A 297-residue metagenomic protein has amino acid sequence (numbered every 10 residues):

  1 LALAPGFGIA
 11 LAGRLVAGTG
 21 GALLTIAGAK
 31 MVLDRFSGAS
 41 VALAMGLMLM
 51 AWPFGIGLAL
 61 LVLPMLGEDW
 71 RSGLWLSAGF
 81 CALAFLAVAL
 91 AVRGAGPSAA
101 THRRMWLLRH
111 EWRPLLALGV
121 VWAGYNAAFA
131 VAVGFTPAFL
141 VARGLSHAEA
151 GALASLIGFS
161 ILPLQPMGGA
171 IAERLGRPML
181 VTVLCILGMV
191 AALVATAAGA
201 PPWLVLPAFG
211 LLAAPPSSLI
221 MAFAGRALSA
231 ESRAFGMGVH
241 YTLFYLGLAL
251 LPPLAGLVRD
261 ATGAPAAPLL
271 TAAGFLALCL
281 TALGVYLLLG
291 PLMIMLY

Functional and structural regions predicted by a protein language model:
G8-V16, L204-F209: Paired small-residue
G13-A51: Cytoplasmic helix-loop-helix junction between adjacent transmembrane helices in 12-TM secondary transporters
A39, G46-V92: Helix-loop-helix hairpin linking two adjacent transmembrane segments in secondary transporters
R93-L118: Juxtamembrane intracellular "pre-TM" segments in multi-pass secondary transporters
P114-S155: Extracytoplasmic gate region of multi-pass secondary transporters
L164-G176, R259-D260: Helix-to-loop junctions at the C-terminal end of transmembrane segments in multipass secondary transporters
P178-I220: C-terminal transmembrane helical hairpin of 12-TM major facilitator-type secondary transporters
A227-T262: A late C-terminal transmembrane helix in Major Facilitator Superfamily
